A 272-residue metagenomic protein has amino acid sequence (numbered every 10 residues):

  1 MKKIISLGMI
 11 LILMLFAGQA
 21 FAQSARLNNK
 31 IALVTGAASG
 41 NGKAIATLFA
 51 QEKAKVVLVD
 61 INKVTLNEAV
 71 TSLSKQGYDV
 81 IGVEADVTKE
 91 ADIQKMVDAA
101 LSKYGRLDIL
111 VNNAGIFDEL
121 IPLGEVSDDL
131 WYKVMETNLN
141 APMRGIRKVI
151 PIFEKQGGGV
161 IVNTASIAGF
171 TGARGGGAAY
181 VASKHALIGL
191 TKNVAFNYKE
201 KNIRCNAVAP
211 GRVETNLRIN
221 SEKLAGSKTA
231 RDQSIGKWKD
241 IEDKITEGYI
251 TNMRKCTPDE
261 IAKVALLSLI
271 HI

Functional and structural regions predicted by a protein language model:
S24-V56: Canonical Rossmann dinucleotide-binding motif of NAD(H)/NADP(H)-dependent dehydrogenases/reductases, specifically
I121-L123, L130-Y132, T246: Substrate-binding pocket helix/loop in short-chain dehydrogenase/reductase
I146, S183, T191: Active-site helix of classical SDR
P151, F196-N197: Alpha-helical segment proximal to the catalytic Tyr-Lys
S166: Residue(s) in the substrate-gating loop at a strand-loop-helix junction that position the organic substrate next
K237-W238, Y249-I261: A conserved structural motif in NAD(P)-dependent oxidoreductases
I270-I272: Conserved small/polar residues in nucleotide/adenosyl-binding loops
